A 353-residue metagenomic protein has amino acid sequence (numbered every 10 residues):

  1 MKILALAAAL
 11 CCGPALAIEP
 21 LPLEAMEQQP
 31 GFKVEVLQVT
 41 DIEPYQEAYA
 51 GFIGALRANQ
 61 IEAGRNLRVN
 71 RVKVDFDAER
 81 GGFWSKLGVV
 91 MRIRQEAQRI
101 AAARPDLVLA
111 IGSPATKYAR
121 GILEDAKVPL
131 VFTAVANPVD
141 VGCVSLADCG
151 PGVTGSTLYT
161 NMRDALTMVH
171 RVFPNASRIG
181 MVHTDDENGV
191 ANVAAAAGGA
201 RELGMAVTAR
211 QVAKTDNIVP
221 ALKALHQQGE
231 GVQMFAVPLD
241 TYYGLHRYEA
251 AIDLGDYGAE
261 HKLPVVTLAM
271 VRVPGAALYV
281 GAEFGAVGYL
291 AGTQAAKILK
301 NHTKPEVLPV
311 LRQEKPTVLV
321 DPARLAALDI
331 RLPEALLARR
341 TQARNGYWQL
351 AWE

Functional and structural regions predicted by a protein language model:
C12-P14: N-terminal signal peptide c-region/cleavage motif recognized by signal peptidases
I18-L23, K297-E353: Hinge/cleft segment of the Venus flytrap/periplasmic-binding protein
I18-M26, N137-D148, V153-R178, A282-T303: Hydrophobic alpha-helical segments within soluble ligand-binding/sensing domains
P20-P22, Q29-G51, N59, G64-N66 (+2 more regions): Extracytoplasmic "Venus flytrap"
P44, N70-V89, S156-M162, H183-N192 (+4 more regions): Hinge/beta->alpha junction and helix N-cap segments in small-molecule ligand-binding domains
F52, V153-L203, P309-R324: An alpha-beta-alpha
D75-D140, T241-D256: Beta-alpha junction/loop-to-helix N-cap segments that form part of ligand/metal-binding clefts
L107-I122, K214-Y279: Hydrophobic alpha-helical
